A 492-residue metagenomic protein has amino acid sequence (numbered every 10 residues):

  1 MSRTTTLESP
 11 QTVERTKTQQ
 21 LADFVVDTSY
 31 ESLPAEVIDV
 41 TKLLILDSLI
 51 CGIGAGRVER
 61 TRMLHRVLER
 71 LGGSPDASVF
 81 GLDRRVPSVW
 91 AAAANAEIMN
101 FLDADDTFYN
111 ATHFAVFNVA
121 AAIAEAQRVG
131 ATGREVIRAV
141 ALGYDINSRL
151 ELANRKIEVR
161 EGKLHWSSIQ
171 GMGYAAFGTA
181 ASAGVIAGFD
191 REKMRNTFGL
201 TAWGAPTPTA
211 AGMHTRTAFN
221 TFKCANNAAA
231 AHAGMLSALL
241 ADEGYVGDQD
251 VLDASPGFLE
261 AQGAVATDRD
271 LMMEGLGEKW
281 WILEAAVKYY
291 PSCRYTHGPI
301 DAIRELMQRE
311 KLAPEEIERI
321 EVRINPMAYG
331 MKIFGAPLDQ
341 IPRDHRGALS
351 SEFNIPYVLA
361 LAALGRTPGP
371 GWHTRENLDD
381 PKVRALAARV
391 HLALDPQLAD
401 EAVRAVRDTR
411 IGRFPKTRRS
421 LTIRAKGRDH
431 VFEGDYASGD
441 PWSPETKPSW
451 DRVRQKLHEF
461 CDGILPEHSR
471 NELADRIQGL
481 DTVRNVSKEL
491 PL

Functional and structural regions predicted by a protein language model:
M1-F114, R216-H232, L239-L492: Terminal-appendage/accessory-domain detector
K17, L21, M63, V67 (+3 more regions): Extended, well-ordered alpha-helical scaffold segments
L49, N118-E125, V140-N147, A176-A187 (+3 more regions): Buried hydrophobic packing segments
A55, G73-D76, I146-R155, G204-G212 (+1 more regions): Secretory-pathway/luminal and periplasmic proteins that interact with or process carbohydrate-rich
R84-D103, A139-A153, N196-T197, G204 (+1 more regions): Short, charged, amphipathic alpha-helices and their helix-cap/turn boundaries
M99-I157: Hydrophobic alpha-helical hairpins/lids featuring a short glycine-rich hinge
V129-E135, N154-S167, M172-T201, P208-D253: Active-site cavity-forming subdomains of large catalytic enzyme subunits
